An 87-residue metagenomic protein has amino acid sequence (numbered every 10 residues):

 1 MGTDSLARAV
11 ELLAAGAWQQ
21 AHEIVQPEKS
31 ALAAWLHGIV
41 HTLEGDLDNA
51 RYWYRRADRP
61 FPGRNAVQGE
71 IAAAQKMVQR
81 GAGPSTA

Functional and structural regions predicted by a protein language model:
M1-S5, K29-A34: Generic helix N-cap/helix-start motif at coil->alpha-helix transitions
L6, L13, W18, V25-Q26 (+1 more regions): Inward-facing hydrophobic residues that define packing positions of alpha-helical scaffold repeats
Q20-A21, A50: Solenoid-repeat scaffolds in large eukaryotic assemblies
H22-K29, D58-R59, Q79, G83: A conserved position within tetratricopeptide repeats
K29-A31, L43-N65: TPR/TPR-like (Sel1-like) alpha-helical repeat modules
G63-A87: Terminal, low-structured helical/coil segments at or just beyond the last alpha-helical repeat
